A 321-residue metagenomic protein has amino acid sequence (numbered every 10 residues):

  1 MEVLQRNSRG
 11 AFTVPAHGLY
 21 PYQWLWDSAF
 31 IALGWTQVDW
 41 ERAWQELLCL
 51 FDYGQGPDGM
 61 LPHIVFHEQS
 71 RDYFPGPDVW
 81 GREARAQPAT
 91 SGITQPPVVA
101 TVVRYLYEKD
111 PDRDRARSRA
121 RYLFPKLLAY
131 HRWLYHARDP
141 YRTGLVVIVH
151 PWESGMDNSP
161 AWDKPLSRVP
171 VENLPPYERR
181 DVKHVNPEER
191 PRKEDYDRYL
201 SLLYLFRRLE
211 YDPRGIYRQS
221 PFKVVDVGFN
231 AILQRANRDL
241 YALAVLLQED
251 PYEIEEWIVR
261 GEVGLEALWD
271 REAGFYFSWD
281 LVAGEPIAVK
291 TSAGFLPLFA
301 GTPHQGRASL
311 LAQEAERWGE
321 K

Functional and structural regions predicted by a protein language model:
M1-L19, D114-S118, Y122, L128-H136 (+3 more regions): Acidic/polar, glycine-enriched structural segments that form the non-catalytic walls/loops of the carbohydrate-binding
M1-Q23, W44-Q45, C49, P57-M60 (+4 more regions): Low-complexity, Ser/Thr/Pro/Gly-enriched N-terminal "stalk/linker" regions
V3, P62, L128-A161, Q234-L310: Catalytic cores of carbohydrate-active enzymes
F12-H17, L25-L33, P77-Q87: Glycine-/proline-rich flexible loop or hinge segments
F12-L19, E83-A86, G215-F229, Y276-E285: Active-site-adjacent structural elements in folded domains
P21-P57, S220-Y252, E256, L281-K321: Active-site core of glycosidic bond-cleaving carbohydrate-active enzymes
W40-L128, Y135-W152, E266-W279, A315 (+1 more regions): Helix-terminus loop motifs that line ligand-binding clefts
S70-Q87, H136-V224: Active-site lining segments of carbohydrate-active enzymes
